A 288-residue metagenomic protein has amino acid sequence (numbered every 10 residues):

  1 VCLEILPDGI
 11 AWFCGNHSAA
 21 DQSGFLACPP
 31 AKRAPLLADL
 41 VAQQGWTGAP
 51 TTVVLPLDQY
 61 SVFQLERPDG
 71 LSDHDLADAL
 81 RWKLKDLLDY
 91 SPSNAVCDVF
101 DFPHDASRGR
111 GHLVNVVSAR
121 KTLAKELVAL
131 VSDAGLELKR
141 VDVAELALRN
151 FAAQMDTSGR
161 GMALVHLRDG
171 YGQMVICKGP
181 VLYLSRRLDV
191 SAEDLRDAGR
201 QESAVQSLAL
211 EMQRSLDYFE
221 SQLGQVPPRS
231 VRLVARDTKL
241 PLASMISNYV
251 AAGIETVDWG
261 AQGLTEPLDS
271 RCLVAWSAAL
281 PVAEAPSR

Functional and structural regions predicted by a protein language model:
V1-R288: Hydrophobic/aromatic-enriched cytosolic interaction surfaces used to assemble or bind macromolecules
